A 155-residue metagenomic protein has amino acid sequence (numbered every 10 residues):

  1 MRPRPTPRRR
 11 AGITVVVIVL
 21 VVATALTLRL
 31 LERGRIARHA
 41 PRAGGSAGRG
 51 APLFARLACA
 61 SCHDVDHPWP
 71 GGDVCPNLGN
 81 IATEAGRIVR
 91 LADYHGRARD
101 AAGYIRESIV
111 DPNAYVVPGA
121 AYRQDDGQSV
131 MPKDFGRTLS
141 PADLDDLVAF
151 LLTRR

Functional and structural regions predicted by a protein language model:
M1-P7: N-terminal Lys/Arg-rich, disordered targeting/topogenic segments
R8-R33, Q124-R155: C-terminal capping alpha-helices of c-type cytochrome domains
L30-A55, A98: Electrostatic cytochrome c docking/interface patches
A40-P41, A121-D126: Short helix-capping and inter-helix turn/linker motifs at the boundaries of alpha-helical repeat units
G48-A60, V74, T138-P141: Sequence context surrounding c-type heme c attachment/ligation sites in exported
G50, R56-D66, I109, L147-L151: The canonical Cys-X-X-Cys-His
A51, D66-V110, A114, A120 (+1 more regions): Gly/Gly-Pro-rich "capping" loops immediately C-terminal to redox-active cysteine motifs in periplasmic/lumenal
